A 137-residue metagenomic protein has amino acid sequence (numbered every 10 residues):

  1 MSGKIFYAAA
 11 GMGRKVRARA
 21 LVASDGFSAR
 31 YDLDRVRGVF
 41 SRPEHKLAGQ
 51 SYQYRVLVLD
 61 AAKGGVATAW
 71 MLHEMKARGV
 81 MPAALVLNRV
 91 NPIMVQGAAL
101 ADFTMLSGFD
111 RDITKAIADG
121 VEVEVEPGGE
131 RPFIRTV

Functional and structural regions predicted by a protein language model:
M1-S2: Basic/polar N-terminal segments that are highly enriched at the extreme N-terminus, encompassing both cleavable
I5-G11, A20-G129, F133: Feature captures the catalytic cores and cofactor-binding loops of soluble hydro-lyases/lyases that act on carboxylate
K15-R17: Long, hydrophobic N-terminal alpha-helical segment
R135-V137: Secondary-structure transition/turn motif
